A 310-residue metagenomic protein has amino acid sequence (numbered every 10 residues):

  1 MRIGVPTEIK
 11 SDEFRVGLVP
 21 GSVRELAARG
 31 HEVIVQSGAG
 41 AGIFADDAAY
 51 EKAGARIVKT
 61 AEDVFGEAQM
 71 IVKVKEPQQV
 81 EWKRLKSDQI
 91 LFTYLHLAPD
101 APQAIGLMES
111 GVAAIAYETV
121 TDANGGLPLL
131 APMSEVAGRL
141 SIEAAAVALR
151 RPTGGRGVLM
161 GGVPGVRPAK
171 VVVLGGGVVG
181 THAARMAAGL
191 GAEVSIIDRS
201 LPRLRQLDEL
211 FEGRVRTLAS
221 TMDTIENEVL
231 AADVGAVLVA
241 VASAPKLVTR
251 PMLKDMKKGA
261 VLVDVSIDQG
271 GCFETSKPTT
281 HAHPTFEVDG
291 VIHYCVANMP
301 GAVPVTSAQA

Functional and structural regions predicted by a protein language model:
P6-A45, G154-A236: Glycine-rich phosphate/diphosphate-binding loop of Rossmann-like nucleotide-binding domains
D12-G17, V80-L85, T93, V239-V248 (+1 more regions): Glycine/threonine-rich flexible loop motifs
V23, D47, W82, A104 (+5 more regions): Generic hydrophobic/aromatic pocket-lining and core-packing "Φ" positions
R56-A61, I115, R216-T224: Short acidic-hydrophobic, aromatic-tinged amphipathic segments that line or gate anion-handling sites
G66, M70-L149: Phosphate/diphosphate ligand-binding glycine-rich loop within oxidoreductases
E118-A144, A148-L159, I267, C272-A310: Adenosine-phosphate binding glycine-rich loop
E209-G290: Rossmann-like adenosine-cofactor binding region
